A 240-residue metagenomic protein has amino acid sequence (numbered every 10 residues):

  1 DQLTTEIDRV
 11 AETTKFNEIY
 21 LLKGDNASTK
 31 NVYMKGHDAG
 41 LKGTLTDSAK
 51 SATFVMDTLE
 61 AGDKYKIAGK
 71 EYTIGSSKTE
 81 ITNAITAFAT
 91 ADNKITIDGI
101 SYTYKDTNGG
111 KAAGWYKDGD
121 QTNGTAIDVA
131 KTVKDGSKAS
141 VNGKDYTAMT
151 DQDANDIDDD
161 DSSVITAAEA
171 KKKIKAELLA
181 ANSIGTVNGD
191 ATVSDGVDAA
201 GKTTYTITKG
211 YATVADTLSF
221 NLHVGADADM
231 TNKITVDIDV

Functional and structural regions predicted by a protein language model:
D1-V240: Amphipathic alpha-helical coiled-coil/heptad-repeat segments
